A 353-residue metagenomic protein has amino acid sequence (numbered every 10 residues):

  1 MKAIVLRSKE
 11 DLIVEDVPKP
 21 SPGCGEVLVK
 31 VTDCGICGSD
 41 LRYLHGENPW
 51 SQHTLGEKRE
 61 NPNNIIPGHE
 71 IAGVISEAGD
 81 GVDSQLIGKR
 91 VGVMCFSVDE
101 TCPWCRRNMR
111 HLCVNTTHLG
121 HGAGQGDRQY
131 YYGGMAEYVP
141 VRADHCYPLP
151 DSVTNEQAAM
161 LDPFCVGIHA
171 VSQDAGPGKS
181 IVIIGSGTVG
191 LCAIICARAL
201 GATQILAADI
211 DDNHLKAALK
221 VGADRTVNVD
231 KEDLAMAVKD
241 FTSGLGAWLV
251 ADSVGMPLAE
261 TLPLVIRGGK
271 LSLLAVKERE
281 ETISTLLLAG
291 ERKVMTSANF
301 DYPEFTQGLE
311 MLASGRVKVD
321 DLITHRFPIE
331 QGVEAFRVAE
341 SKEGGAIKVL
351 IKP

Functional and structural regions predicted by a protein language model:
A3, L249, A259-P263, Y302-P353: C-terminal hydrophobic helical "lid"/dimerization subdomain of Rossmann-like NAD(P)H-dependent oxidoreductases
P20-C34, P49-R106, P150-S152: Glycine-rich beta-strand-centered segment in the early N-terminal region that forms part of a ligand/cofactor-binding
E47, I210-D211, K277, F300: Residues in the short beta-alpha loop(s) of Rossmann-like NAD(P)-binding domains
E57-H69, E100-I184, D320: NAD(P)H dinucleotide-binding glycine-rich loop of Rossmann-like/cofactor-binding domains, especially the beta1-alpha1
L86, D144, P150-K231, M236: Mid-domain Rossmann-like dinucleotide-binding core that forms the NAD(H)/NADP(H) cofactor-binding site
A175-P177, K216-K293: Glycine-rich cofactor phosphate-binding loops and adjacent beta1-alpha1 units of small-molecule cofactor enzyme domains
K270, T282-D321: Rossmann-fold dehydrogenase core element
